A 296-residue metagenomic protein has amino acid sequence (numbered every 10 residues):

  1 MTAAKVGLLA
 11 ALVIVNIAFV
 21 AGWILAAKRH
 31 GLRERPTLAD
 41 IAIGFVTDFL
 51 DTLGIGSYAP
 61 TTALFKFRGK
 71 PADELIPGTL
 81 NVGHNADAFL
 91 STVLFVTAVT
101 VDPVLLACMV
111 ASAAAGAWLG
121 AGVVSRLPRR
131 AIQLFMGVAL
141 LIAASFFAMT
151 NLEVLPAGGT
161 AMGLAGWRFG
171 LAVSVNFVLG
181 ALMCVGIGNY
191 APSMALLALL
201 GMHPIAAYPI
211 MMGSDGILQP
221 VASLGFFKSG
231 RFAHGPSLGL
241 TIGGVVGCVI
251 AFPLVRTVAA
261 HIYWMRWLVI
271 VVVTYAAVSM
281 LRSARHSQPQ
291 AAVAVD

Functional and structural regions predicted by a protein language model:
M1-L12: Feature marks short, highly hydrophobic, charge-poor N-terminal signal-anchor/signal peptide-like helices that anchor
K5, H261-V271: Loop-to-transmembrane alpha-helix initiation sites
I14-H30, L90, A121-R130, V138-T160 (+1 more regions): Transmembrane helix exit motif
N16, A113-W118: Central hydrophobic cores of alpha-helical transmembrane segments in multi-pass inner-membrane proteins across all
G31-P36, E153-N176, Q288-D296: Alpha-helical multi-pass membrane helix bundles of inner-membrane/thylakoid proteins, especially permease cores
E34-A114, F169-R256, V271-M280: Small-residue-rich hydrophobic segments that form or flank transmembrane alpha-helices in multi-pass membrane proteins
F95-V101, N151-L164, F252-Y263: Membrane-interface helix termini and inter-helical loops of multi-pass transporters
P103-V110, R129-Q133, L155-G170: Interhelical loops and loop-helix junctions of multi-pass membrane transporters/channels
